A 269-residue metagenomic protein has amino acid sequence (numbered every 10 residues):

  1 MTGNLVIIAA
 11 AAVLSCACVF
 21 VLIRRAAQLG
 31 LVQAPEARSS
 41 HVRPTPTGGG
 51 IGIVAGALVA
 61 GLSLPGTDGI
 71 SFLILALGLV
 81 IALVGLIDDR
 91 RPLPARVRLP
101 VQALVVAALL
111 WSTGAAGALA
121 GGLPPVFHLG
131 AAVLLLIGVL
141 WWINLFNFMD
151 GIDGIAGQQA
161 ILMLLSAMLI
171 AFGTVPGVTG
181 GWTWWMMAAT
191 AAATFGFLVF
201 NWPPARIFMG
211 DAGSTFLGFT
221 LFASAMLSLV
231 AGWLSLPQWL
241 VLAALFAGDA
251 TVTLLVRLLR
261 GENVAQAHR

Functional and structural regions predicted by a protein language model:
T2-T251: "…together with the soluble PPM/PP2C metallo-phosphatase catalytic core" -> "…together with the soluble PPM/PP2C
L242-R269: Membrane-proximal soluble regions of multi-pass membrane proteins
